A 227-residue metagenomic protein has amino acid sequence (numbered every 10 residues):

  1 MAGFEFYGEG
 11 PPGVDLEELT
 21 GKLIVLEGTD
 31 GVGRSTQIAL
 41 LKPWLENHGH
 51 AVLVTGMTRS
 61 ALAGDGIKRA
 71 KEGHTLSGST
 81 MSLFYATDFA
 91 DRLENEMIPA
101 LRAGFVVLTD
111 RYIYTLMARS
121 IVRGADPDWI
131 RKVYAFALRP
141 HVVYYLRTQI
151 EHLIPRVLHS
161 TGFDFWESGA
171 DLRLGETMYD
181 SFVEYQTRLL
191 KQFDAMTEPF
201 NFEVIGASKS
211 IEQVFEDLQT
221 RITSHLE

Functional and structural regions predicted by a protein language model:
A2-E17, K42, L158-E227: NTP-dependent small-molecule kinase module
L16-P43: Walker A (P-loop) phosphate-binding motif
L23-L26, V106, V143: Hydrophobic "anchor" residues on beta-strands that sit immediately upstream of conserved functional sites
H48-L138: ATP-dependent small-molecule kinase phosphotransfer cores that center on conserved nucleotide phosphate-binding segments
T55, L146, I205: Hydrophobic residues at beta-strand termini and immediately following loops that shape nucleotide-binding pockets
R59-A61, I113-Y114, T148-I154, I211: Conserved nucleotide-binding/hydrolysis micro-motifs of P-loop NTPases
L116-R188: A glycine- and Lys/Arg-enriched "phosphate-lid" helix/loop adjacent to the NTP-binding pocket of small-molecule kinases
